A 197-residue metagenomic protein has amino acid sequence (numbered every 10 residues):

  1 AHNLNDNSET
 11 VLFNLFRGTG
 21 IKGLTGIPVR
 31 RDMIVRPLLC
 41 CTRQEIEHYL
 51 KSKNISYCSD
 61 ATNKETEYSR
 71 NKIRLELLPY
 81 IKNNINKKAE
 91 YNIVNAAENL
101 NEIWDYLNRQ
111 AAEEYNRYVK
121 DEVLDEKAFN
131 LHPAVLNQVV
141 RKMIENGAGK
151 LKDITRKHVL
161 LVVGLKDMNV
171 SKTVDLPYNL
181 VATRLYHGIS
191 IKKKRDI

Functional and structural regions predicted by a protein language model:
A1, D6-A96, L100, V123-F129: Catalytic subdomain that performs nucleotidyl-dependent activation
V29-R31, L75, K82, V94-I197: AMP-forming adenylation/ATP pyrophosphatase catalytic core
